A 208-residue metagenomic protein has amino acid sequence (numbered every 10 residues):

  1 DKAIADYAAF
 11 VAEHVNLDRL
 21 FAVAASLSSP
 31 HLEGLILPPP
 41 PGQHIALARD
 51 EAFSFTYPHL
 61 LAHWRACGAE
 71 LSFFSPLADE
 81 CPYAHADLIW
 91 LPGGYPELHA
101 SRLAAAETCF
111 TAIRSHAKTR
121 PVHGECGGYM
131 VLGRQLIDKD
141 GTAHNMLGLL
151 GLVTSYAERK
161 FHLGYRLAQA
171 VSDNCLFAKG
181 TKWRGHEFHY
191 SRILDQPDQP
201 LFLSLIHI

Functional and structural regions predicted by a protein language model:
D1-I36: Internal gly/pro-rich beta-alpha loop/helix module that stabilizes soluble enzyme cofactors or their anionic handles
P38-H44: A short, charged/proline- and glycine-enriched loop that marks the coil->beta-strand transition at the N-terminal
H44, A52-L98, S115: Phosphate-binding active sites in nucleotide-utilizing proteins
R49-A52, V153, S191: Residue-level signal for short, function-critical loop segments
D50-S54, Y129-M130: Gly/Ser/Thr-rich loops at beta-strand to alpha-helix junctions that form or flank small-molecule/cofactor-binding
P96-N174: Cysteine-nucleophile active-site neighborhood
H144-M146, R159-S204: C-terminal hydrophobic structural anchor segments that stabilize assembly/packing rather than catalytic chemistry
I206-I208: Conserved small/polar residues in nucleotide/adenosyl-binding loops
